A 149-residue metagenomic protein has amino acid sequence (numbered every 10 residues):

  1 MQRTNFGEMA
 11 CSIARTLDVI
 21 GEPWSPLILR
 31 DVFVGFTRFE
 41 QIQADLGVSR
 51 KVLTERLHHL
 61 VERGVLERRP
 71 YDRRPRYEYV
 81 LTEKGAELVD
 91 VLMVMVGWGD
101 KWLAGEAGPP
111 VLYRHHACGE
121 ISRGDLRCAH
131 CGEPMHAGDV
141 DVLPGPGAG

Functional and structural regions predicted by a protein language model:
M1-E8: N-terminal intrinsically disordered/low-complexity leader segments
C11-S49: N-terminal helix-turn-helix DNA-binding core of bacterial DNA-binding proteins
G21, D72-V94: Basic, amphipathic "hinge/linker" alpha-helix immediately C-terminal to the N-terminal HTH DNA-binding motif
P26, R63, V91-W102: Alpha-helical linker/hinge and terminal dimerization helices associated with HTH transcriptional regulators
V52: Residues in the helix-turn-helix
R56: Residues within the DNA-recognition helix of helix-turn-helix
V61-Y77: Beta-hairpin "wing" of winged helix-turn-helix
D100-G149: C-terminal regulatory/oligomerization modules of transcriptional regulators
